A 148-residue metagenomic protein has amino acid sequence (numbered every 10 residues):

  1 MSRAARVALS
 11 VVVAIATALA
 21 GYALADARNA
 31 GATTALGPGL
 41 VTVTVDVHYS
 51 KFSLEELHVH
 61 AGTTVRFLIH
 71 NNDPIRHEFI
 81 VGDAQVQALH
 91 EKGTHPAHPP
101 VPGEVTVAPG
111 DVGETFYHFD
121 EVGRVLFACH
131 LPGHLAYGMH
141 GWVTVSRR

Functional and structural regions predicted by a protein language model:
M1-S10: N-terminal Sec-pathway targeting helices
S10-G21: Hydrophobic membrane-insertion alpha-helices, especially the h-region of bacterial N-terminal signal peptides
G21-Y22, D26-A30, P102-R148: Extracellular/periplasmic metallocenter environments
A35-T64: N-terminal edge beta-strand
I69-N71: Asparagine-centered strand-capping/turn motif at beta-strand->loop junctions
D73-R76: Extended, low-complexity, turn-rich repeat/linker tracts enriched in Gly/Pro/Ser/Thr and Asp/Glu that occur
E78-G82: Beta-strand signatures of extracellular beta-sandwich domains
Q85-H95: Short aromatic-acidic-glycine turn motif
